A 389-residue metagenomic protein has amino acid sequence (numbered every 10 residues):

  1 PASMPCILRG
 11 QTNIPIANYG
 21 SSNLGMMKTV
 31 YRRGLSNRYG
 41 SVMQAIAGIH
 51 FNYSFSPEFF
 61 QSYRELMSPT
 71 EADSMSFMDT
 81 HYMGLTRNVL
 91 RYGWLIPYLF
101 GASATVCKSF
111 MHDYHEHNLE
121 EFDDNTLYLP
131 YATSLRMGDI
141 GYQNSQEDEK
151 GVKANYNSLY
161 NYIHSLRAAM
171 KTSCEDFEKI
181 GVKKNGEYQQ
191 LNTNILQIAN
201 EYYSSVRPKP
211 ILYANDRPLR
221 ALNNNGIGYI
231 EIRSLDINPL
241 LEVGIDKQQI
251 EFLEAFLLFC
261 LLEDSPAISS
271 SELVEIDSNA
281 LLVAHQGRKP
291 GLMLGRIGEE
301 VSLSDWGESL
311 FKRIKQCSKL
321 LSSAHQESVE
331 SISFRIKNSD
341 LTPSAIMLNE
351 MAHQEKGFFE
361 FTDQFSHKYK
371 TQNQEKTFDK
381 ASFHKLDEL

Functional and structural regions predicted by a protein language model:
P1-M27: Signature for HUH/AEP ssDNA processing cores
P5, V106-F110, L273-V283, E330-S339: A glycine-rich phosphate-binding loop feature that marks nucleotide/adenosyl-phosphate handling sites
L8-G10, F60, V106, N238-E242: Flexible loop/turn segments at secondary-structure boundaries
R9, R296, E300-L303, G307-E355: Long, compositionally biased intrinsically disordered regions
G20-R38, A45, S54-A221, A267-E275 (+1 more regions): Loop-rich catalytic cores of soluble enzymes, especially ATP-dependent carboxylate-amine ligases and other
M43-S56, Y229-D236: Histidine-centered divalent-metal-coordination microenvironment in nucleic-acid enzymes
A221-N224, I230-L321: Substrate-recognition/cap regions that form aromatic- and gly/pro-loop-enriched pockets for small-molecule ligands
S328-L389: Extended, compositionally biased alpha-helical segments that mediate assembly or anchoring
